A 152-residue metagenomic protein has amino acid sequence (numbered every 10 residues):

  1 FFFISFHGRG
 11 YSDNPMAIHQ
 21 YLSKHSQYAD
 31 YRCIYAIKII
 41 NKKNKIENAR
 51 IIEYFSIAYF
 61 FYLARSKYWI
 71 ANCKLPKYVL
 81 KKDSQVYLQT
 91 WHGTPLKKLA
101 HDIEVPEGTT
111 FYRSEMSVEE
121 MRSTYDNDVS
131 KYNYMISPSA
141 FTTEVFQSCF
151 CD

Functional and structural regions predicted by a protein language model:
F2-D152: Active-site and donor-binding regions of nucleotide-sugar-utilizing enzymes
